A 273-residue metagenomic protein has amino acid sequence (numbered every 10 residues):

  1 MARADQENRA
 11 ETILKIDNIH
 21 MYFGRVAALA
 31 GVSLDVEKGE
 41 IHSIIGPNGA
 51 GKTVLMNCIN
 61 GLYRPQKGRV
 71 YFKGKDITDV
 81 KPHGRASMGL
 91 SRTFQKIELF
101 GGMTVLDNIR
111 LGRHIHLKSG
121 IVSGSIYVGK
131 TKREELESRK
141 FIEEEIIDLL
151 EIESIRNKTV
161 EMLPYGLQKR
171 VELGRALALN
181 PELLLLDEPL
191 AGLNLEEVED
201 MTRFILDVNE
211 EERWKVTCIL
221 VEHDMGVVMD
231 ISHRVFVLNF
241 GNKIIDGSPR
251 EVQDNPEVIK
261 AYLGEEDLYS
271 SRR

Functional and structural regions predicted by a protein language model:
A2-R273: Glycine-rich phosphate-binding loops of nucleotide-dependent enzymes
